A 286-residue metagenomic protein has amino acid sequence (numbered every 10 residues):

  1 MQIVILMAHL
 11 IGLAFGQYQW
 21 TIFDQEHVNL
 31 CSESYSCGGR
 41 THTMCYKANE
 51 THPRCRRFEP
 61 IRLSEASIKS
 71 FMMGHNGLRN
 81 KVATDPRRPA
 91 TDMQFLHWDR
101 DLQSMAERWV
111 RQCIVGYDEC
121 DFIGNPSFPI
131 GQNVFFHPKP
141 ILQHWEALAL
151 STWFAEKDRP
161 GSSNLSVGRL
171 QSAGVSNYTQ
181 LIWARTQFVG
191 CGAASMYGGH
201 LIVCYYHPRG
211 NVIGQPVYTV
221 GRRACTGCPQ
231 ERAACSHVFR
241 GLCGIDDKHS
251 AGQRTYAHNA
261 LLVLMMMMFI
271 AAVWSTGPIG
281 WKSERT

Functional and structural regions predicted by a protein language model:
Q2-I5, H9-T286: Mature extracellular or exoplasmic CAP/SCP-family domains and secreted bioactive peptides
